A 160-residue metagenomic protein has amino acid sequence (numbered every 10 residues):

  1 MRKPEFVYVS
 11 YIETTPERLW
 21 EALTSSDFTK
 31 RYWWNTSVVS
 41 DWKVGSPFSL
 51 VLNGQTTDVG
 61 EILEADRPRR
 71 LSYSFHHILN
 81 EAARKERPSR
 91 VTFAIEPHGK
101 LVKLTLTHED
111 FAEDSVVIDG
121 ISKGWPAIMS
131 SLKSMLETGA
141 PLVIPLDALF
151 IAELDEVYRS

Functional and structural regions predicted by a protein language model:
K3-V9, P47, T57, R70 (+2 more regions): Intrinsic-disorder/low-complexity, polar/charged segments enriched in Ser/Thr/Lys/Arg/Asp/Glu/Gln
V7-Y8, T14, D27-V59, I151-L154: Short beta-edge strand/loop motif at the mouth of beta-sheet-based domains
S10, V59-E64, S89-E96: Hydrophobic/aromatic beta-strand elements that line small-molecule binding cavities or substrate pockets in beta-rich
P16-E17, L63-R69, A94-K103: A short, structured loop/turn motif at beta-sheet edges
L19-W20, T29, F48, I62 (+4 more regions): Hydrophobic pocket/interface hotspot
S40-L79, S160: Glycine-rich portal/gate segments that line the openings of hydrophobic small-molecule binding cavities
N80-P126, S134, P145: Beta-strand/loop substructures that line and gate deep hydrophobic ligand-binding cavities in soluble
S134-S160: Short, highly charged C-terminal tails/helix-capping segments
